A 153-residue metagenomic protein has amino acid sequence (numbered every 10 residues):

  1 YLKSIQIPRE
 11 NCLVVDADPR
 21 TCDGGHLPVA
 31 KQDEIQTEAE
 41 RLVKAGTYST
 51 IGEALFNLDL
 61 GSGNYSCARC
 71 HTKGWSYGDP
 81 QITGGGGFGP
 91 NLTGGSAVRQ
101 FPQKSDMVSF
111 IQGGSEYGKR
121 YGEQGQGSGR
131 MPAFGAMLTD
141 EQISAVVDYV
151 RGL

Functional and structural regions predicted by a protein language model:
L2-S4, P8, G78-L153: Extracytoplasmic electron-transfer domains, predominantly the class I c-type cytochrome c fold
I5-Q6, C12-R20, G46-T47, G113 (+1 more regions): Short, flexible coil/linker elements and helix-boundary hinge sites characteristic of intrinsically disordered
P8, A17-D18, G63-S66, T93: Secretory pathway export signals and precursors
N11-A39, G74-F88, K119-R120: Surface-exposed intrinsically disordered loops and tails
V14, G24, R69-T72, G94 (+1 more regions): Disulfide-rich extracellular modules and peptides
P19-G63, Q100: Electrostatic cytochrome c docking/interface patches
G52-A54, C70-H71, V108, Q112-S115: Short, well-ordered amphipathic alpha-helices
D59-R69, G74, F88, R130 (+1 more regions): Short pre-active-site segment immediately N-terminal to redox-active cysteine/selenocysteine motifs in thiol-based
